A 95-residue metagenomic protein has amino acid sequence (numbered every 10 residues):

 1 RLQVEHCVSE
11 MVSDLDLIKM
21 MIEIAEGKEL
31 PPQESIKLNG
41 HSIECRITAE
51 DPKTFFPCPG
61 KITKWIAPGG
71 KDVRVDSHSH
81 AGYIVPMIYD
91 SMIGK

Functional and structural regions predicted by a protein language model:
R1-K95: ATP-dependent carboxylate activation and anion-phosphoryl transfer catalytic cores that bind Mg-ATP to form
